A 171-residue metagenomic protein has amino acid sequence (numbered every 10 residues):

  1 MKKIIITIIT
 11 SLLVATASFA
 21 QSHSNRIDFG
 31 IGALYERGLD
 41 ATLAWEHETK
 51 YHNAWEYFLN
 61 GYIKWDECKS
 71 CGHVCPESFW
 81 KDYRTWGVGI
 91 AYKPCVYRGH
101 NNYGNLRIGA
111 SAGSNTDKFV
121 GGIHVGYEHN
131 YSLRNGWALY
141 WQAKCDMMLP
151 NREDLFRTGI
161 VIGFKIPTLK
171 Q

Functional and structural regions predicted by a protein language model:
M1-S24, T168-Q171: Cleavable N-terminal export/targeting peptides
K2, T10-S11, G32, Y57 (+1 more regions): Intrinsic-disorder/low-complexity peptide segments enriched for small residues
L13, S22, E46-E48, C95-G99 (+1 more regions): Generic structural signal for beta-strand residues in well-ordered domains
V14-A15, A41, G61, N151: Generic detector of low-complexity/intrinsically disordered segments and short hydrophobic N-terminal stretches
A17-F19, Y35, K93, Y127: Short stretches within intrinsically disordered, low-complexity N-terminal or propeptide regions
A20-K64, K165-Q171: Short glycine/proline- and aromatic-enriched beta-strand/turn motifs that initiate or cap beta-hairpins
T42-E48, V125-Y127, G159: Short, polar loop/linker segments at the starts of domains and inter-domain junctions
E56-N115, G121-I123, N130-L133, W137-P167: Outer-membrane beta-barrel translocator/channel fold
